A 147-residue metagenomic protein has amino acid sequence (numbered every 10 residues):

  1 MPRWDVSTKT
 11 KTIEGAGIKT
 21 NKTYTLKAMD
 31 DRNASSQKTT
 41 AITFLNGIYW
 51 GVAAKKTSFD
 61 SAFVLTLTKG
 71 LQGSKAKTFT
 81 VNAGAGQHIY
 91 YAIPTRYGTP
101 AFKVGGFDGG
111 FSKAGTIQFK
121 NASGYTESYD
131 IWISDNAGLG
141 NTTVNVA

Functional and structural regions predicted by a protein language model:
P2-T10: Short beta-strand segments within Ig-like beta-sandwich modules, predominantly Fibronectin type-III
T12-T23, R32-A34, S123-T126, I133-N141: Surface-exposed, short loops/turns at beta-strand junctions within beta-sandwich domains
A28-D30, V146: Conserved structural position at the C-terminal beta-strand of extracellular beta-sandwich adhesion modules
R32-A54, D135-A137: Edge beta-strands of extracellular beta-sandwich domains
L45-G73: Glycan-recognition and processing domains
V64-G106: Beta-rich globular "head" domains
A101-G106, L139-A147: Extended Gly/Ser/Thr-rich low-complexity repeat segments, especially those forming or decorating extracellular
D108-Y125: Extracellular/luminal ectodomains and secreted, surface-exposed scaffolds of diverse proteins
